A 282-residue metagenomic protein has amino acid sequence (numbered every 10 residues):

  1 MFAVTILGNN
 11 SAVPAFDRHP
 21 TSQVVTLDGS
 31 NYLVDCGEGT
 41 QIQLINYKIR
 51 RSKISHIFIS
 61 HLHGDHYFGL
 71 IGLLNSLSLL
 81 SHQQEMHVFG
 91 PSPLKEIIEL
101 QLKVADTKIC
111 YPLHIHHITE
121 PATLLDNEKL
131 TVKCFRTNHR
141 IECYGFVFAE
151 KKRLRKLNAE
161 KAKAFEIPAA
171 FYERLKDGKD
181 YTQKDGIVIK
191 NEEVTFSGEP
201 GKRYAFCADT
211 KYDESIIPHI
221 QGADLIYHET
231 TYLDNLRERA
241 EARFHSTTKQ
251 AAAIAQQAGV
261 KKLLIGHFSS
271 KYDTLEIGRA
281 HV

Functional and structural regions predicted by a protein language model:
M1-I49, E85, F146-F148, R155 (+2 more regions): Conserved beta-strand hairpin/beta-sheet module of binuclear metal-dependent hydrolase folds, prominently
T5, F89, H114-T119, K133-F135: General small-molecule cofactor/ligand-binding pocket signal
V34-G37, S55-L62, G90-P91, A205-T210 (+2 more regions): Active-site neighborhood of phospho(di)ester-bond hydrolases with catalytic His/Asp-centered motifs
E38-F89, H117-T119: Active-site metal-binding motif and surrounding structural segment of the metallo-beta-lactamase
H82-H117, K271: Active-site neighborhood of divalent metal-dependent phosphoester bond hydrolases
P121-A122, D213-R279: Binuclear metal-ion centers of metallo-dependent hydrolases, dominated by the metallo-beta-lactamase
E128-F206, T210-H219, L225: Active-site-proximal loop/helix segment associated with metal-binding centers of metalloenzymes
